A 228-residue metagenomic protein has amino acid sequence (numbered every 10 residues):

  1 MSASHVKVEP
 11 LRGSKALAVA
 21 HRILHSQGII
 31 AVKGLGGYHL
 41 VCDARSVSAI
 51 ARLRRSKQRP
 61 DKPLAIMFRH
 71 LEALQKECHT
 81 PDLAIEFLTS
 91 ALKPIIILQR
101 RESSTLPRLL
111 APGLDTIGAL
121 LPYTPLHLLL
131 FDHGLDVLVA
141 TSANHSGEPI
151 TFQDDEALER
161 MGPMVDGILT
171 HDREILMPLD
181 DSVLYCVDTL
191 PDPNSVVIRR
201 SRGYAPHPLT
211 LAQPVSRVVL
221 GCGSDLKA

Functional and structural regions predicted by a protein language model:
M1-A228: Active-site-adjacent structural elements in enzyme catalytic cores
